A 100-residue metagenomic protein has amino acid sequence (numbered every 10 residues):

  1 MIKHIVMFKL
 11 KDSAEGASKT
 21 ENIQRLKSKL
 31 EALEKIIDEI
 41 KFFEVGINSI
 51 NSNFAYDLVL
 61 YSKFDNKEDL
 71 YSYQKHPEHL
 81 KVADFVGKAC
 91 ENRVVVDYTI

Functional and structural regions predicted by a protein language model:
M1-Y56, D65-Y71, T99-I100: Short S/T/G/P-rich N-terminal loop/turn motif that feeds into the first structured element of a domain
K67-V94: C-terminal structural segments of small proteins and small subunits
